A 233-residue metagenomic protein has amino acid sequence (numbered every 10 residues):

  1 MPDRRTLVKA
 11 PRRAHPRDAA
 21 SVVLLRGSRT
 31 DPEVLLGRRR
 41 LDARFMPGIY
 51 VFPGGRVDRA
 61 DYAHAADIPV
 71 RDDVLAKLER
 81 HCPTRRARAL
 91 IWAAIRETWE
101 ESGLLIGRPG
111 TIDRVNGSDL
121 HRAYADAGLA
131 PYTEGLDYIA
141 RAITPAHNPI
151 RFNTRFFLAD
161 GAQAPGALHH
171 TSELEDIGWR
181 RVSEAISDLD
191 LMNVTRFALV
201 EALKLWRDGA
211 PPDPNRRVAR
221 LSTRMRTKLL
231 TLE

Functional and structural regions predicted by a protein language model:
M1-P11, R17, A43, D73-R80 (+1 more regions): Nudix hydrolase/Nudix homology domain
R12-V34, A43-D67: Conserved N-terminal beta-strand and adjoining loop/helix that marks the start of the Nudix/MutT-like hydrolase domain
S21, L36, I49, F156-L158 (+1 more regions): Conserved hydrophobic/aromatic beta-strand scaffold that supports enzyme active sites
R26-R29, R40-L41, G55-V57, R108-P109 (+2 more regions): Short loop segments at secondary-structure junctions
P47, G54, R59, I106 (+2 more regions): Generic structural "secondary-structure junction" signal
F52-G54, A60-Y132: The catalytic Nudix box helix
